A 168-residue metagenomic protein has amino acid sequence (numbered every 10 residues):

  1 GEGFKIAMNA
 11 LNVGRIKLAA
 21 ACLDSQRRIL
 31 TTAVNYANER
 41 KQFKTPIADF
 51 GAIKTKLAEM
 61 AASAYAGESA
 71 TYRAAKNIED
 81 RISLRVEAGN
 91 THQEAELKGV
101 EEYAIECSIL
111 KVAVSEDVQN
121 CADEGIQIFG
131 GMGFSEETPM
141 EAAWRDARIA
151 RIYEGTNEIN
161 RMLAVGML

Functional and structural regions predicted by a protein language model:
E2, N9-L168: Alpha-helical interface subdomain recognition
